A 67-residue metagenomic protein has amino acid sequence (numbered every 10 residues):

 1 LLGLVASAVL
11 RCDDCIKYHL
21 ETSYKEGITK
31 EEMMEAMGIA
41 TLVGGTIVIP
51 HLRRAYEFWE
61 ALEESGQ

Functional and structural regions predicted by a protein language model:
L1-Q67: Hydrophobic alpha-helical segments
